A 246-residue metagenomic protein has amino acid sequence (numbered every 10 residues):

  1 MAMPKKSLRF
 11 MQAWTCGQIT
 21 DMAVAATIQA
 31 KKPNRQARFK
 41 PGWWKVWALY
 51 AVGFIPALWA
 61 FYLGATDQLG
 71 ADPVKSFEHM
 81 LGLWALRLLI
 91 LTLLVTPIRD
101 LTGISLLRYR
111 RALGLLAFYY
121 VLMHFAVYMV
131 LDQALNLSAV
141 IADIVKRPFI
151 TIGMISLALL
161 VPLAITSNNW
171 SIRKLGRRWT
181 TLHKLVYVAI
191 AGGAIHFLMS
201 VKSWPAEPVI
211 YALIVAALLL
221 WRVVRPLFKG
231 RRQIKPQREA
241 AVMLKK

Functional and structural regions predicted by a protein language model:
M1-D21: N-terminal amphipathic/basic-hydrophobic helices that include classical n-h-c signal peptides and signal-anchor
Q12, I19-K246: Membrane-embedded alpha-helical bundles that constitute the cytochrome b-like, heme-associated redox core of multi-pass
